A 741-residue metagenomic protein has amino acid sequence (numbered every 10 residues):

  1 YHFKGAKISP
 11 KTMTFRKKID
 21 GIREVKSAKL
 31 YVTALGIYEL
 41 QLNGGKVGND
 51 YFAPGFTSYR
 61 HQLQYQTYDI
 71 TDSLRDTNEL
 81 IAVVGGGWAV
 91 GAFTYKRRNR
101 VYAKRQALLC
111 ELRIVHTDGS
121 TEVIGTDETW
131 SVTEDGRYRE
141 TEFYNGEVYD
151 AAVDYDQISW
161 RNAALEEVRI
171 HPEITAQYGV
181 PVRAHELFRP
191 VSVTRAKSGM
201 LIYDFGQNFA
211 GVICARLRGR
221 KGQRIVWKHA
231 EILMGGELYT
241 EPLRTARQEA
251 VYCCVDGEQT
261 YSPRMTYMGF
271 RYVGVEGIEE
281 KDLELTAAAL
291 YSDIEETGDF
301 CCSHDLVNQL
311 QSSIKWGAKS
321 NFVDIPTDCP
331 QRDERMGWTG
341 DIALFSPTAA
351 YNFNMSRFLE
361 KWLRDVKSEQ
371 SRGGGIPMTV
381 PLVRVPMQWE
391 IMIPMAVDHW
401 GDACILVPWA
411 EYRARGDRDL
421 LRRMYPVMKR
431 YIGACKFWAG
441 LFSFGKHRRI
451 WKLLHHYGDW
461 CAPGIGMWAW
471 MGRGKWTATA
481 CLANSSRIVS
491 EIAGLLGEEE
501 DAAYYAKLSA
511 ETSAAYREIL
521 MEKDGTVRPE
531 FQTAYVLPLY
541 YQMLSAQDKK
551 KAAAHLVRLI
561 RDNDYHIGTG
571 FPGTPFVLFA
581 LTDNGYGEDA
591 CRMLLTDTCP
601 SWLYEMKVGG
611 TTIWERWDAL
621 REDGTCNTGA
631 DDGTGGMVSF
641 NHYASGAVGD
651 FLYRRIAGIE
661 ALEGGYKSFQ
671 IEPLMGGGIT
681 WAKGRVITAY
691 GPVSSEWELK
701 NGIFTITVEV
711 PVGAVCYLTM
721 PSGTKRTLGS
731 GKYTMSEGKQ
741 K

Functional and structural regions predicted by a protein language model:
Y1-R332, G340-D341, R357-E360, G373 (+5 more regions): Extracellular/oxidizing-compartment recognition motifs
F3, A493-A506, P575, G585: Carbohydrate-binding surfaces of carbohydrate-active enzymes
T12, T33, H61-L63, A103-A107 (+20 more regions): Active-site-proximal structural scaffolding
A28-V32, L42, V212-E231, M265 (+6 more regions): Alpha-helical support elements that line or immediately flank enzyme active sites and cofactor-binding pockets
I37, T126-E134, D282-S313, K319-S320 (+10 more regions): Active-site acid/base region of carbohydrate-active enzymes
L80, V84, G146-D150, D333-E334 (+9 more regions): C-terminal capping/lid segments that line or modulate ligand- or cofactor-binding pockets
R100, K104-E111, I124-Y155, E173-H185 (+2 more regions): Non-catalytic C-terminal accessory modules of carbohydrate-active enzymes
